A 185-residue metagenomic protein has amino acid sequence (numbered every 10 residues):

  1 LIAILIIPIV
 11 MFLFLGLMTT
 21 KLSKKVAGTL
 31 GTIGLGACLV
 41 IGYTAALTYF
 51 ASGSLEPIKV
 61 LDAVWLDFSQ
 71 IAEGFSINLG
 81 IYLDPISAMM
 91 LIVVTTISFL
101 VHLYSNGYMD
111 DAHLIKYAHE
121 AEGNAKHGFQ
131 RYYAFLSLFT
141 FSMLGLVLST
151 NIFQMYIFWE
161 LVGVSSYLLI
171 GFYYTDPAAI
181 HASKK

Functional and structural regions predicted by a protein language model:
L1-I7, P85-T95, I152-S165: Structural signature of hydrophobic alpha-helical transmembrane segments
A3, L79-G80, L146, M155: Residue-level marker of motif borders
I4, M11, G34-A37, I41 (+6 more regions): Hydrophobic residues within membrane-embedded alpha-helical segments of Major Facilitator Superfamily
L5-T20: N-terminal signal-anchor/start-transfer transmembrane helix
V10, F14, L100-Y117, L161-Y173: Juxtamembrane interface elements at the cytosolic ends of transmembrane helices in multi-pass membrane proteins
M18-A134: Transmembrane helix-loop-helix hairpins at membrane boundaries of multipass inner-membrane proteins
K24, Y132-K185: Alpha-helical multi-pass transmembrane bundles of energy-transducing inner-membrane proteins
